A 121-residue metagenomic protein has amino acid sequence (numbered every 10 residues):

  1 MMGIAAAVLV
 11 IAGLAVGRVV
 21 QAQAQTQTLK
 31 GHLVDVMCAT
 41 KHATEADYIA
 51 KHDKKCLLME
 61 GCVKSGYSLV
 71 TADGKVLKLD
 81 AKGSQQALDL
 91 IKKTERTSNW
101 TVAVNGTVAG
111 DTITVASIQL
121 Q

Functional and structural regions predicted by a protein language model:
M1-V8: Bacterial N-terminal signal peptides that target proteins for export
V8-G17: Hydrophobic h-region of N-terminal signal peptides that target proteins for export in Gram-negative bacteria
V16-Q121: OB-fold and OB-like single-stranded nucleic-acid-recognition modules and their adjacent interaction interfaces
